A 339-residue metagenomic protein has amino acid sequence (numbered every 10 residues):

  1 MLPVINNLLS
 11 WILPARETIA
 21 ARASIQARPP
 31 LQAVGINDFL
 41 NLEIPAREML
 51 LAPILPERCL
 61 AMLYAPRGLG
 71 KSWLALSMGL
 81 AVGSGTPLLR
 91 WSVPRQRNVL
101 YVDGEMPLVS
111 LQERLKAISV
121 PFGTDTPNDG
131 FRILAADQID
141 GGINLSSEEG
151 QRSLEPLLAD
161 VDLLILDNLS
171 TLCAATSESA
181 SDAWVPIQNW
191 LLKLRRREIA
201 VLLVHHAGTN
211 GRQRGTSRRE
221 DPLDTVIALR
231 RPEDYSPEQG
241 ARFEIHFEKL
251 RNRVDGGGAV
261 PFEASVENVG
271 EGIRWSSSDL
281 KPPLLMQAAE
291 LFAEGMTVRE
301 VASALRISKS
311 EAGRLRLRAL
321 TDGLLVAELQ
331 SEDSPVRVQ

Functional and structural regions predicted by a protein language model:
M1-R28: Short, small/acidic-rich helices and loops at N termini and domain boundaries of DNA replication/processing enzymes
I12, R16, A159, R196 (+1 more regions): C-terminal regions of RecA-like/P-loop NTPase motor modules
R22-I118: The Walker A/P-loop phosphate-binding site
N41-E48, L145-E148, T209-N210: Short gly/ser/thr-rich secondary-structure transition/capping motifs
E48, E105-L108, Q112, E148-Q151 (+5 more regions): Amphipathic alpha-helical transducer elements in NTP-driven molecular machines
L55, Y101, D167, L223 (+1 more regions): Conserved RecA-like P-loop NTPase ATPase core
M62-L63, G68, W73, D182-N268: Phosphate-binding/switch region of NTP-binding enzymes
R67, P94-S177, S278: Conserved inter-motif catalytic segment of the P-loop NTP-binding fold
